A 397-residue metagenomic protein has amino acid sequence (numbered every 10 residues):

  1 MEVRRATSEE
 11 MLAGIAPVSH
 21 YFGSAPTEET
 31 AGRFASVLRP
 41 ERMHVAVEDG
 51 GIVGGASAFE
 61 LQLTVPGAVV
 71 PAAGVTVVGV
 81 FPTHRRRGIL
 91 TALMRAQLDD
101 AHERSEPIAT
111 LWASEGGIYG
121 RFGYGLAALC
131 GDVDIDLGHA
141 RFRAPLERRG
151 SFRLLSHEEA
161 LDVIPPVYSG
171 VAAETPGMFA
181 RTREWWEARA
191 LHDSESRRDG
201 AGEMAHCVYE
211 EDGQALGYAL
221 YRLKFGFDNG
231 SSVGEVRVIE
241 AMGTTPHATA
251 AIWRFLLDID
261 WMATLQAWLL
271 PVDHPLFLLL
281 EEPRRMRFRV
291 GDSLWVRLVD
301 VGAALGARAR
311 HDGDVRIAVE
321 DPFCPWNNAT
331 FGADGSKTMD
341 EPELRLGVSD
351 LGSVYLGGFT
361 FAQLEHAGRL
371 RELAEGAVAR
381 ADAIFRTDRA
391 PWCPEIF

Functional and structural regions predicted by a protein language model:
M1-S8, L12, E48, V65 (+1 more regions): Intrinsically disordered, low-complexity, positively biased terminal segments
V3-M11, V18, A31, G88: Hydrophobic, small-residue-rich alpha-helical packing segments that form membrane-like cores
G14, A25-S36, E41-H44, G55-F59 (+2 more regions): N-terminal, Lys/Arg-enriched amphipathic/low-complexity engagement segments that precede the first folded domain
V45, G51-L61, A72-G74, G79 (+2 more regions): Conserved beta-strand in the GNAT
V75-H102, T245-L257: Conserved acetyl-CoA-binding loop-helix of GNAT-fold acetyltransferases
H102-I108, W112-D132, A251, V272-M286: Conserved active-site alpha-helix within GNAT-family acetyltransferase domains
G131-H139: Gly/Ser-rich phosphate-binding catalytic loop and adjacent alpha/beta segment that cradle a phosphoryl group at enzyme
